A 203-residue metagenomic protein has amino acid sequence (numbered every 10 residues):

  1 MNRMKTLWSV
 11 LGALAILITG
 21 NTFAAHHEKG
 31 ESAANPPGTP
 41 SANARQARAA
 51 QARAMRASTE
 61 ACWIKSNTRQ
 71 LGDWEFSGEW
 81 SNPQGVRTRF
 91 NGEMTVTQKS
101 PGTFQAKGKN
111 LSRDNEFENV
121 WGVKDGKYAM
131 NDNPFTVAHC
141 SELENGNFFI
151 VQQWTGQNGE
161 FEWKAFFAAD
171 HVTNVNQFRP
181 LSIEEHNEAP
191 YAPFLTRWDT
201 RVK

Functional and structural regions predicted by a protein language model:
M1-L11: Bacterial N-terminal signal peptides that target proteins for export
L11, G20-N91, H186-K203: Amphipathic/hydrophobic helical signal segments and adjacent flexible N-terminal regions that mediate secretion
R45, A50, T97, V151-Q152 (+1 more regions): Intrinsically disordered, low-complexity regions enriched in polar/acidic and amide residues
T59-E60, I64, E75-K164, F194 (+1 more regions): Central antiparallel beta-sheet cores of small beta-barrel/beta-sandwich binding domains
W163-K203: Edge beta-strand at a domain terminus
